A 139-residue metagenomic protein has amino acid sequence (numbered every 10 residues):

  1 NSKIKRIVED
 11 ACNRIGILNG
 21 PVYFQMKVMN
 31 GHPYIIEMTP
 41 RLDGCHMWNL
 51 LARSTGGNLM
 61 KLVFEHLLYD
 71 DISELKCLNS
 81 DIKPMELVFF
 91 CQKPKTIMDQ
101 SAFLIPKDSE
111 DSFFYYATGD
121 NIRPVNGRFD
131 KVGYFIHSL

Functional and structural regions predicted by a protein language model:
K3-F24, T39-K95: Active-site "cap" helix and flanking loop/linker of ATP-utilizing ligase/carboxylase catalytic domains
K27-M29: Short beta-strand micro-motifs enriched in acidic
Y34-E37: Protein kinase-like catalytic core scaffold
F64-L139: Peripheral (often C-terminal) accessory segments that flank ATP-dependent C-N-forming ligase machineries
